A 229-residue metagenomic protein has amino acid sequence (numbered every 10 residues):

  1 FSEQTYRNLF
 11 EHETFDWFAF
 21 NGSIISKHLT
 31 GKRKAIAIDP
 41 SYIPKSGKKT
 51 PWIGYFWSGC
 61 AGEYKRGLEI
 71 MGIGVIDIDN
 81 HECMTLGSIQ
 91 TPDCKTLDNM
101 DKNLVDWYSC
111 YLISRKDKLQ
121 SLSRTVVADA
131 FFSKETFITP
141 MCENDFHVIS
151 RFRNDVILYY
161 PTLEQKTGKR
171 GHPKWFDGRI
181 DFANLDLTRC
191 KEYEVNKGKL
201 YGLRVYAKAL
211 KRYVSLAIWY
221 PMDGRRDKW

Functional and structural regions predicted by a protein language model:
F1: DNA-recognition alpha helix
T5, L9-N80, M84, T188-K208: Active-site-proximal, Lys/Arg-enriched surface segment that forms a nucleic-acid-binding/basic interface patch
W52, T85-G87, C142, L158: Alpha-helix termini
D79-E82, D223-D227: Short, solvent-exposed loop/turn segments that connect beta-strands within catalytic domains and beta-strand-rich
N80-G87, P173-F176: A general structural signal for short secondary-structure boundary/capping elements
L86-K95: Short, solvent-exposed aromatic-acidic interface loops
C94-R226: An internal, acidic/charged active-site-proximal segment that coordinates divalent cations and/or engages
